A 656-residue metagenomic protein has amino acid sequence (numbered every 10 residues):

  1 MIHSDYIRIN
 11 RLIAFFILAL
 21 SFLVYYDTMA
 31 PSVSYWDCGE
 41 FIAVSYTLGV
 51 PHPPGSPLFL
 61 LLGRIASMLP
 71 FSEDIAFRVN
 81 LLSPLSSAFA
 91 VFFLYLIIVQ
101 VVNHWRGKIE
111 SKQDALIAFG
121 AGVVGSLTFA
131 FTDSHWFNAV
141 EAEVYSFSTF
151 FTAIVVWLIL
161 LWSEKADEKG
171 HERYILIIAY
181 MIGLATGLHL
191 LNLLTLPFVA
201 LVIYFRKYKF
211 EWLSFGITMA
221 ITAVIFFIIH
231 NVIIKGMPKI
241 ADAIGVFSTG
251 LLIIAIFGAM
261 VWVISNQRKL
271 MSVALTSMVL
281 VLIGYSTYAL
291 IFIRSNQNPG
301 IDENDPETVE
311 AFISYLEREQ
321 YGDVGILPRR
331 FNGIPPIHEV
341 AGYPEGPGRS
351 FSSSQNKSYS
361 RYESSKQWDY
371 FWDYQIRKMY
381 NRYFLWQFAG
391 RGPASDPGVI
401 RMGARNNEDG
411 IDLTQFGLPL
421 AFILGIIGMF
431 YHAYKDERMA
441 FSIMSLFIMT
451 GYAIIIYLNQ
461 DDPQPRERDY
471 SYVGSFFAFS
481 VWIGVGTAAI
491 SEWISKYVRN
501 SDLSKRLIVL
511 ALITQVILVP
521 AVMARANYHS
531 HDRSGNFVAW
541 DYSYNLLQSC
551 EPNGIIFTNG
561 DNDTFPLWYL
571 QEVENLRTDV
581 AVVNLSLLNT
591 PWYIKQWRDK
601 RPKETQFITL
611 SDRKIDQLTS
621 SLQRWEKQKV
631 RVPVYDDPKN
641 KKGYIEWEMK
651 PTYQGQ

Functional and structural regions predicted by a protein language model:
I2-F16, D114-I117, L213: N-terminal membrane topogenic signal
R11-V24, V123-L127, I177, T218-F226 (+1 more regions): Alpha-helical transmembrane segments
S21-S32, R391: Alpha-helical transmembrane segments of multi-pass membrane proteins
M29-F41, P51-L62, D302-D305, I376 (+1 more regions): Extracytoplasmic catalytic/substrate-binding loops of multi-pass membrane glycan-assembly enzymes
L48-P54, L62-L85, I98, H104 (+3 more regions): Juxtamembrane segments of multi-pass membrane glycosylation machinery that transfer sugars from lipid-linked donors
P57, L69-F92, L96, S111 (+7 more regions): Loop-to-helix entry region of an early transmembrane alpha helix in multi-pass inner-membrane enzymes
P84, V99-G107, H135, V140-T149 (+5 more regions): ER/secretory pathway lumenal C-terminal domains and tails of membrane proteins involved in glycoprotein biogenesis
G122-A130, I182, T186: Short helix- or helix-capping micro-motifs that position conserved polar/aromatic residues at function-defining sites
